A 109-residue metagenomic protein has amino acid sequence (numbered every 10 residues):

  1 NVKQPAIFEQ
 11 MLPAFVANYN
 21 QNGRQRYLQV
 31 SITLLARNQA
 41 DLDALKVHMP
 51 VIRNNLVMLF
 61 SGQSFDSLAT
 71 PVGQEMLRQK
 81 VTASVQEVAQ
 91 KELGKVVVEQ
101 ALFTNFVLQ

Functional and structural regions predicted by a protein language model:
N1-Q109: Flexible, low-complexity charged segments
